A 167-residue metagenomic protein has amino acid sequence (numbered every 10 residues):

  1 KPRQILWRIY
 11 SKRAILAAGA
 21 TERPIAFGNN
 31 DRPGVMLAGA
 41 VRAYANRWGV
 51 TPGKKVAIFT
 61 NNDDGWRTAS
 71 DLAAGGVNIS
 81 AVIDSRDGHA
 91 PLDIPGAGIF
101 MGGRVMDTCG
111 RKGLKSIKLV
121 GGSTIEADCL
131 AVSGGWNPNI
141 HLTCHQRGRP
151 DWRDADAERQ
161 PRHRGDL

Functional and structural regions predicted by a protein language model:
K1-L167: Residues forming the flavin
